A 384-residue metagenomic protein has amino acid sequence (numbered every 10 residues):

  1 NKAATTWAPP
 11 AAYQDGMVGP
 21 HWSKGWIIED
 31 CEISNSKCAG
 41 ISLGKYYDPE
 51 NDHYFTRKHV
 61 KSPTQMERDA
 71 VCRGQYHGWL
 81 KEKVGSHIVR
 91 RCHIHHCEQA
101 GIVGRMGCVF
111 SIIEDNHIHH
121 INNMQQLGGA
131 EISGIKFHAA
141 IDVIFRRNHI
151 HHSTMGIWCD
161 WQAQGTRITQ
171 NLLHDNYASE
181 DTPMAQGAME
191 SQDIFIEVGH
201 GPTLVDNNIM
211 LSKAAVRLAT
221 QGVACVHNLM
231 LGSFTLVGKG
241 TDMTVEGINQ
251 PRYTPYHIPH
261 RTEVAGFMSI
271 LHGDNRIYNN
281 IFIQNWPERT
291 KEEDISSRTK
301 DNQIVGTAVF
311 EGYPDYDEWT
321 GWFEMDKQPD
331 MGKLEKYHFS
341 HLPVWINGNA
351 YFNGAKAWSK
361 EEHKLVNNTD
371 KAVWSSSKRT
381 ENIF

Functional and structural regions predicted by a protein language model:
K2-S23, S34-F384: Glycine- and acidic/polar-rich repeat regions and solenoidal domains
